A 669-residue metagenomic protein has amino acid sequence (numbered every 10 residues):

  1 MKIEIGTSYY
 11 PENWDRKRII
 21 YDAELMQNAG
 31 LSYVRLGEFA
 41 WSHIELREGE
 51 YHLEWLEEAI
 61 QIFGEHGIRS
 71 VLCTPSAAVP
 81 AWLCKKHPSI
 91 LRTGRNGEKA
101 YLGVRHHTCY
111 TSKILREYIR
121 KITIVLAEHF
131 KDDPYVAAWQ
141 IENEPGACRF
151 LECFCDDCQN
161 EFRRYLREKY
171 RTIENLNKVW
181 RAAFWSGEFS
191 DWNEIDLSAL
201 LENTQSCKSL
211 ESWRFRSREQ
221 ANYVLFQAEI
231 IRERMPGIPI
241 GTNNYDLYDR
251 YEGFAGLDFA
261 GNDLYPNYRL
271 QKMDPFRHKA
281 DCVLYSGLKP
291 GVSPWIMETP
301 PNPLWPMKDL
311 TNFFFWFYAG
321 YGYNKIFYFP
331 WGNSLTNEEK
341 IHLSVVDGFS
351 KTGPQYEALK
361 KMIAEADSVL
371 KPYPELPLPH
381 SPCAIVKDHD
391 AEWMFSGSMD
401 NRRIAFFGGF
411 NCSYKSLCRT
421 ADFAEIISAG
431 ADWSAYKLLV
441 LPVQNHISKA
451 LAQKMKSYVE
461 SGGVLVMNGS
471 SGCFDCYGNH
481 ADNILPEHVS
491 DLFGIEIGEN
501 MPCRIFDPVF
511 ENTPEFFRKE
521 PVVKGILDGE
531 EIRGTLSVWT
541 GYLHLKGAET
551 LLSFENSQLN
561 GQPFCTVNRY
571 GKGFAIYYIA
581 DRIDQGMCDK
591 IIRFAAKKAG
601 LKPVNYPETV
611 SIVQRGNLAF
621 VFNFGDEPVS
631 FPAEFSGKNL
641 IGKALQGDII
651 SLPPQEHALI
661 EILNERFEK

Functional and structural regions predicted by a protein language model:
M1-I5, G30-S32, G64-S70, D132-A137 (+6 more regions): Short, well-ordered coil/turn segments that N-cap beta-strands
I5-W14, F39-E54, Y101-R120, P145 (+7 more regions): The substrate-binding groove and active-site-proximal loops of carbohydrate-active enzymes, especially glycoside
N13-N28, K121, V125, N243-G253 (+1 more regions): Short, acidic/polar
Y21-Q27, R35-E98, Q227-R234, N445: Aromatic-lined substrate-binding rim segments of carbohydrate-active enzymes
A23-N28, I60-E65, H129-K131, Y251-A255 (+1 more regions): Acidic (Asp/Glu)-rich catalytic clusters
G97-P266, L270-R277: Polysaccharide-binding and catalytic clefts of secreted carbohydrate-active enzymes
R269-K669: Carbohydrate-binding surfaces of carbohydrate-active enzymes
